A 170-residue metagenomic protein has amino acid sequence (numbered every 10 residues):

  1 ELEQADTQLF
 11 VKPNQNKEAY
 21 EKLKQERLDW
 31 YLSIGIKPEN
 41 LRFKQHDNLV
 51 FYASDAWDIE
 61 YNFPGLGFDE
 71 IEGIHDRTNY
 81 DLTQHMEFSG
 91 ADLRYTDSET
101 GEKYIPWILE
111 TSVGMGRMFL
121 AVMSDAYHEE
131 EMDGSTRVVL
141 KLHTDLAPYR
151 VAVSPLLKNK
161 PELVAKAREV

Functional and structural regions predicted by a protein language model:
E1-V170: NTP/phosphate- and nucleic-acid-binding module
